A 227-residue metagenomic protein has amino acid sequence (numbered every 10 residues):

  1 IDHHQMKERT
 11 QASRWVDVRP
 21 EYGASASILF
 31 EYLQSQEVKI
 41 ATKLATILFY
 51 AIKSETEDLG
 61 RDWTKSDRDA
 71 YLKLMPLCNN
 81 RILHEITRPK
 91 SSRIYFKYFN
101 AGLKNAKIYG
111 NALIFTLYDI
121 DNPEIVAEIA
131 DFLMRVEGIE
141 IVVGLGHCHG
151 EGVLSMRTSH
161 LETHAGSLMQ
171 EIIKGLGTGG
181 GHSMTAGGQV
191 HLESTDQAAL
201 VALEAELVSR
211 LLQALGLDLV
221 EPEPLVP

Functional and structural regions predicted by a protein language model:
H4-Y71, V208: Short alpha-helices
S54-P227: Hydrophobic helix-and-loop "lid/oligomerization" segment in the mid-to-C-terminal part of catalytic domains
